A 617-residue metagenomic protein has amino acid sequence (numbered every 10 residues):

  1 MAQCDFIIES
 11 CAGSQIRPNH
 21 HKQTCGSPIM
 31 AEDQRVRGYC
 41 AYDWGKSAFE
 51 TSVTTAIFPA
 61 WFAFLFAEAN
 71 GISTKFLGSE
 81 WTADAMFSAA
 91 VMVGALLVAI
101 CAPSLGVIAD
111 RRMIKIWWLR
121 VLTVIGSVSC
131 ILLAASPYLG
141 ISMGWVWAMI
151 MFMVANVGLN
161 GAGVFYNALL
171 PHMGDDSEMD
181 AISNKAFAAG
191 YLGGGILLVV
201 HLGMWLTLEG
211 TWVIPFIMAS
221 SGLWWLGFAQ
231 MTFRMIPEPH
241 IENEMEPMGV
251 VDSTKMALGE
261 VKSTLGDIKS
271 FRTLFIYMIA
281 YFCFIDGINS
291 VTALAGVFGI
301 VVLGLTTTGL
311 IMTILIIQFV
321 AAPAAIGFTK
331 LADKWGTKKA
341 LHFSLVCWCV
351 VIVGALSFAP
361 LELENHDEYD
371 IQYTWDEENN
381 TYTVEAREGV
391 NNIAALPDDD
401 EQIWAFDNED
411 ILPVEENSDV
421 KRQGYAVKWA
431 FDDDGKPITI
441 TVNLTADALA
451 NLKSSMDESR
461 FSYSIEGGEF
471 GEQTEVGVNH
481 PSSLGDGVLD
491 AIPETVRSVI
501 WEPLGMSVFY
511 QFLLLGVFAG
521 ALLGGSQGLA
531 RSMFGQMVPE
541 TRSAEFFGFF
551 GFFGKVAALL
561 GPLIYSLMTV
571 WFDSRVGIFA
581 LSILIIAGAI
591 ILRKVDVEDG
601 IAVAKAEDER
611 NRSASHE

Functional and structural regions predicted by a protein language model:
C4-G38, K115, T123-M149, G161-V291 (+2 more regions): Intracellular loop-helix junctions on the cytosolic face of multi-pass helical membrane proteins
C25-R37, P239-Y277, E378-I403, N408-I411 (+7 more regions): Juxtamembrane intracellular "pre-TM" segments in multi-pass secondary transporters
G38-A56, A90-V107, I114-S129, W147-I236 (+3 more regions): Substrate-agnostic recognition of the 12-TM MFS/MFS-like secondary transporter fold
V53-A83, A293-L310: Short amphipathic helix-loop junctions that connect adjacent transmembrane helices in Major Facilitator Superfamily/SLC
A109-V124, D333-C347: Cytoplasmic membrane-interface "Motif A"-like loop-to-helix N-cap segments of 12-TM Major Facilitator Superfamily
T123-S142, C347-Y369, D490, E494-L504: C-terminal ends and interior cores of transmembrane alpha-helices in multi-pass membrane transporters/permeases
S129, M143-G161, H366-G389, D398 (+1 more regions): Hydrophobic core of transmembrane alpha-helices in multi-pass small-molecule transporters, especially MFS/SLC-type
G203-L223, T495-S507, L567-I585: A membrane-interface helix-boundary motif in multi-pass transporters
